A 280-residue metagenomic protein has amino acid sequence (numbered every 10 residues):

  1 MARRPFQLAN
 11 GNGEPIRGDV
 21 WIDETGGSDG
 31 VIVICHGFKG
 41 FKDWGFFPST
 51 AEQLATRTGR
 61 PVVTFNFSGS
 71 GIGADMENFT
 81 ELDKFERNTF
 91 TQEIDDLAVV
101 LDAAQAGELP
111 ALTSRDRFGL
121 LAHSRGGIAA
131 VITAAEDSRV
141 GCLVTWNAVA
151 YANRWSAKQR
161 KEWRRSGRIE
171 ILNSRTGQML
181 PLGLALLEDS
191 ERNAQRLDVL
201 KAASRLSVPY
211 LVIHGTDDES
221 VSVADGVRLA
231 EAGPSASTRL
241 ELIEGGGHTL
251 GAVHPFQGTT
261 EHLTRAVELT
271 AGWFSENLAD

Functional and structural regions predicted by a protein language model:
M1-G26: N-terminal cap/lid segment of alpha/beta-hydrolase-fold proteins
E24-S68: Short, surface-exposed "cap/lid" segments of acyl-processing enzymes
F47, V208, S222-E231: Short alpha-helix in the alpha/beta-hydrolase fold that links the catalytic acid
D83-L109: Alpha/beta-hydrolase active-site loop
V100-R164: Primarily recognizes the serine-hydrolase "nucleophile elbow" in alpha/beta-hydrolase and SGNH/GDSL folds
R205-S207, V212-H214, D218: Short beta-strand/loop motif that positions the catalytic acidic residue of the alpha/beta-hydrolase fold
G233-G251: Catalytic histidine neighborhood in serine/cysteine hydrolases with alpha/beta-hydrolase-type architecture
G246, L250, H254-D280: Catalytic active-site module of serine/aspartate enzymes centered on a nucleophile-bearing elbow/loop
